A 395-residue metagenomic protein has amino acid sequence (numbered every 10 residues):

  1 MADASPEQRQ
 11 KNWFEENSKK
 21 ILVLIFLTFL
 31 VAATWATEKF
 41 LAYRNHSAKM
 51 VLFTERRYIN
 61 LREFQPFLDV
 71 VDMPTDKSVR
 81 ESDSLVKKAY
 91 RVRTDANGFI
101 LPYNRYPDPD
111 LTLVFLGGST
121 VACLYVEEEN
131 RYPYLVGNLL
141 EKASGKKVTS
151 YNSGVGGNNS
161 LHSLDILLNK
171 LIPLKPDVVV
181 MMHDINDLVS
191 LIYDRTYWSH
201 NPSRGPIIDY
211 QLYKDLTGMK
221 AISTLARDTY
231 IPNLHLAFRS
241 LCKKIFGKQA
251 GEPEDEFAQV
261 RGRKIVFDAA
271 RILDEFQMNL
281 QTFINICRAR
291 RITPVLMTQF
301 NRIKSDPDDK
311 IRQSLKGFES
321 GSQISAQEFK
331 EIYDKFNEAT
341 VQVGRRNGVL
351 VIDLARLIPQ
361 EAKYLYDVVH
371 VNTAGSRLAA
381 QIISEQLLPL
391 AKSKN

Functional and structural regions predicted by a protein language model:
M1-S18: N-terminal Lys/Arg-rich, disordered targeting/topogenic segments
K19-V23, F276, L350, L365-N395: Histidine-centered active-site loop/cap adjacent to the catalytic His in serine esterases/O-acetyl transfer systems
I21-W35: Hydrophobic membrane-insertion alpha-helices, especially the h-region of bacterial N-terminal signal peptides
H46-L139, A143, Q360-A362: Membrane/wall-proximal cationic-aromatic binding patches
R80-R93, T112-V114, T120-R227, N233 (+1 more regions): Conserved SGNH/GDSL esterase-like catalytic core that processes O-acyl groups on lipids and polysaccharides
D110-L111, K146-V148, L174-V179, R288-V295 (+1 more regions): Loop/turn elements at helix/coil->beta-strand transitions in domains of secreted/extracellular proteins
S119-E127, N152-V155, V266-L273, A326-K330 (+1 more regions): Second-shell loop/turn segments in exported
N186-V341, N347, P359-A362: Serine-dependent acyl-ester chemistry module
